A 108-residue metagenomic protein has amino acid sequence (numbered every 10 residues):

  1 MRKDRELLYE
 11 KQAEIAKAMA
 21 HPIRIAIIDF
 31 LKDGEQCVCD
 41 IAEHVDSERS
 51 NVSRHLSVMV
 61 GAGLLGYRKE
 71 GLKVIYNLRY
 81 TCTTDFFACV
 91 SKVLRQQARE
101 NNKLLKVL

Functional and structural regions predicted by a protein language model:
M1-L7, K11, T83-L108: Amphipathic alpha-helical dimerization/coiled-coil segments that flank or bridge DNA-binding/regulatory modules
L7-S50, G63, K73-C82: N-terminal helix-turn-helix DNA-binding core of bacterial DNA-binding proteins
L56-S57: Short, hydrophobic-biased segments on the C-terminal half of alpha helices that form "recognition helices"
